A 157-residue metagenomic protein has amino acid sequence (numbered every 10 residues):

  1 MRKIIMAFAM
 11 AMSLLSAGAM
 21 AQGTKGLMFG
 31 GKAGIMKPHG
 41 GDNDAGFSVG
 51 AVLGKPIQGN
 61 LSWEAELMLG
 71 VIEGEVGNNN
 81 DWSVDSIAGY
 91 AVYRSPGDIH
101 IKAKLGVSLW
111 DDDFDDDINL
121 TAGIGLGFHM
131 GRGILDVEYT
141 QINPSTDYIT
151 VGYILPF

Functional and structural regions predicted by a protein language model:
M1-G26: Cleavable N-terminal export/targeting peptides
A19-W63, L67-E73, I149, P156: Short glycine/proline- and aromatic-enriched beta-strand/turn motifs that initiate or cap beta-hairpins
L27-F29, G59-A65, G97-I101, F128-V137: Repeated loop/turn-to-beta-strand initiation elements of outer-membrane beta-barrel proteins
M28, A122-M130, I134, T146-F157: Outer-membrane beta-barrel "beta-signal"
G31-I35, A65-L69, A103-V107, I124 (+1 more regions): Transmembrane beta-barrel strands of outer-membrane/channel proteins
I35, L53-K55, L69, Y93-S95 (+3 more regions): Residue-level signature of outer-membrane beta-barrel architecture
K37-F47, V76-D81, G97, L109-L120 (+1 more regions): Solvent-exposed loop/turn segments connecting transmembrane beta-strands in outer-membrane beta-barrel proteins
S48-V52, A88-Y90, T121-G125, T150: Membrane-embedded beta-strand positions in outer-membrane beta-barrel channels/transporters
